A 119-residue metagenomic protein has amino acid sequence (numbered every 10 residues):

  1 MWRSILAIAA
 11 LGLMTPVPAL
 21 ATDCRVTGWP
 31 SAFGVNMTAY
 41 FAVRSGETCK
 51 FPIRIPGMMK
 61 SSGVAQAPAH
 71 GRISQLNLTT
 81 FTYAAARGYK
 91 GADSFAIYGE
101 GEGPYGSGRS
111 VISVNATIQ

Functional and structural regions predicted by a protein language model:
M1-S4: Positively charged n-region of N-terminal signal peptides that target proteins for export
A7-T15: Bacterial N-terminal signal peptides
V17-D23: Sec/Tat signal peptide C-region and signal peptidase I cleavage site
D23, G103-Q119: C-terminal edge beta-strand
A32-T48: Solvent-exposed, conformationally flexible loop/turn segments
V43-T79: Surface-exposed or secretory-pathway low-complexity segments enriched in glycine-proline and Ser/Thr/acidic residues
T80-A92: Extracellular/luminal low-complexity segments enriched in Ser/Thr/Pro
K90-G103: A short beta-strand micro-motif common to beta-rich folds, especially ectodomain repeats
